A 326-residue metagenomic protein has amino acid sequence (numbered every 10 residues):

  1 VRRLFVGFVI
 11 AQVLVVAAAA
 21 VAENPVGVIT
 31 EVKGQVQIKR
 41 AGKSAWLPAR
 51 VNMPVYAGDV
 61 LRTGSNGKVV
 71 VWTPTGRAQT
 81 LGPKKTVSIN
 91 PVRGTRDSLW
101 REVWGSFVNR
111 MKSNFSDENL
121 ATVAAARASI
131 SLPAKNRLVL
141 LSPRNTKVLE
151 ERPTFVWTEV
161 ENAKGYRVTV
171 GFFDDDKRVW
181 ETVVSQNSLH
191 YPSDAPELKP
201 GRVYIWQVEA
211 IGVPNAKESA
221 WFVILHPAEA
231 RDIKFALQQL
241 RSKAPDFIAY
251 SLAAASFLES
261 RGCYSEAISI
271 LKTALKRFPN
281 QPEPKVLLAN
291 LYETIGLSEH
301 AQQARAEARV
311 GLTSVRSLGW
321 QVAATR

Functional and structural regions predicted by a protein language model:
E23-K43, R62-V69, P74-R77, P83-N119: Glycine- and acidic-residue-biased ligand/ion/polar-headgroup-sensing regions
R127-A244: Long, contiguous interaction/recruitment modules in multidomain scaffold/adaptor proteins
